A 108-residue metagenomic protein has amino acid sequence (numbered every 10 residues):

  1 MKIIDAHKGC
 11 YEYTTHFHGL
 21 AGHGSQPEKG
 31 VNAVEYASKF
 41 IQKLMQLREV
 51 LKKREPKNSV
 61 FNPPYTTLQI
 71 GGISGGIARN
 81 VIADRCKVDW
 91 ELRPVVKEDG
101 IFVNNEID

Functional and structural regions predicted by a protein language model:
I3-H7, Y11-D108: Metal-dependent amide/peptide-bond hydrolase catalytic core, centered on the "pita-bread" metallohydrolase fold
